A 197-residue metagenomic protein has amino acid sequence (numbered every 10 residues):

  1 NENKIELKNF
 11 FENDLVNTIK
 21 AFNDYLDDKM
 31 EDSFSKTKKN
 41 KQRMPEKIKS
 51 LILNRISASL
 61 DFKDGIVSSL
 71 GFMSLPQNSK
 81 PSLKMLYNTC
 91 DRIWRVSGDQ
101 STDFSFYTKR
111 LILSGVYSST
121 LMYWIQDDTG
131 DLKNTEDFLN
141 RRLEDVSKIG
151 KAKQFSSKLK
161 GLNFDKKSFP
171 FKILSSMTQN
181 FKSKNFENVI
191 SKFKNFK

Functional and structural regions predicted by a protein language model:
E2-S35: An amphipathic alpha-helix adjacent to DNA-recognition modules
F10, D14, K47, L51 (+6 more regions): Residue-level detector of well-ordered alpha-helical segments, enriched for hydrophobic/aromatic packing positions
D28-K63, S68: Hydrophobic alpha-helical connector segments
M44-A58, M85, T89-V96, R142: C-terminal ligand-sensing/allosteric alpha-helical core of TetR-family HTH transcriptional regulators
S57-T89: Internal, conserved structured core segments that host functional sites
Q77-D99, R110-S114: Amphipathic alpha-helical packing segments from all-alpha helical-bundle domains
D99-G161: Hydrophobic/aromatic-rich alpha-helical bundle segments in the mid-to-C-terminal region
A152-K197: Long, charge-rich low-complexity segments
